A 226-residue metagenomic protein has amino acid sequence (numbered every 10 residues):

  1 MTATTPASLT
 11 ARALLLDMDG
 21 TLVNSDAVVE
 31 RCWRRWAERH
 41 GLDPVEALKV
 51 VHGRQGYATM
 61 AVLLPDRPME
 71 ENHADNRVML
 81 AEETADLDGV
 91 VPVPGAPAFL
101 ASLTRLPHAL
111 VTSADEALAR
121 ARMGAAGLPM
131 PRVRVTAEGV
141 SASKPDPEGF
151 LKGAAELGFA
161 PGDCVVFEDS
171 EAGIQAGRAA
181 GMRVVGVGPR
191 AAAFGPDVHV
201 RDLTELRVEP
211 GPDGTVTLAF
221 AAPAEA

Functional and structural regions predicted by a protein language model:
M1-R12, D115-A226: Asp-based, Mg2+/Mn2+-dependent phosphohydrolase catalytic module
A3, A7-T104, D115-A117, L128: N-terminal helical cap/lid subdomain that shapes the substrate entry/recognition surface in HAD-like hydrolases
N24, L110-T112, G186: Hydrophobic residues in well-ordered beta-strands that form the structural core
D43, P107-A109, R183: Residue-level detector of anion-binding/catalytic polar loops
T104-L110, P161-C164: Short active-site oxyanion
